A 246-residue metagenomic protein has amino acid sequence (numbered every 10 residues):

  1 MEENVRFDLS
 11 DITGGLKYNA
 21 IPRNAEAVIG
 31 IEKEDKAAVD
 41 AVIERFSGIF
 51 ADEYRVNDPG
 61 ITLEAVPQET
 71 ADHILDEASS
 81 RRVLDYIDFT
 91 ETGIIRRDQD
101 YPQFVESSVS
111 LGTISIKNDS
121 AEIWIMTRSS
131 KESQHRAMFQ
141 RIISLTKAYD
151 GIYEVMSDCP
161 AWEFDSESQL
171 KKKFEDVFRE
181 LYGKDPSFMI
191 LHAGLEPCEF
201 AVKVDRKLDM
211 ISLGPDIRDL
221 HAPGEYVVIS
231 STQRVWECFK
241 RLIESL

Functional and structural regions predicted by a protein language model:
M1-E3, K33-K36, A78-D88, I95-R96 (+5 more regions): His/Asp/Glu-rich mid-to-C-terminal helical/loop segments that flank catalytic regions of hydrolases
M1-N4, A38, V42-E53, R141-Y149 (+5 more regions): Generic non-transmembrane alpha-helical segments
M1-T127: Midchain, well-structured core segments that form catalytic/ion-binding scaffolds
R6-D8, T62, I152, S187 (+1 more regions): Conserved beta-strand segments of alpha/beta enzyme cores
D8, T90, K171-K173, M210: Short, flexible segments with low predicted structural confidence
L16, A20, N24, E34 (+11 more regions): Conserved active-site and cofactor/substrate-binding residues in soluble primary-metabolism enzymes
Q99, E106-S108, G112-A121, E175-L242: Zn-dependent metallopeptidase/amidohydrolase metal-coordination segment
F104-A193, C198: Substrate-recognition/cap regions that form aromatic- and gly/pro-loop-enriched pockets for small-molecule ligands
